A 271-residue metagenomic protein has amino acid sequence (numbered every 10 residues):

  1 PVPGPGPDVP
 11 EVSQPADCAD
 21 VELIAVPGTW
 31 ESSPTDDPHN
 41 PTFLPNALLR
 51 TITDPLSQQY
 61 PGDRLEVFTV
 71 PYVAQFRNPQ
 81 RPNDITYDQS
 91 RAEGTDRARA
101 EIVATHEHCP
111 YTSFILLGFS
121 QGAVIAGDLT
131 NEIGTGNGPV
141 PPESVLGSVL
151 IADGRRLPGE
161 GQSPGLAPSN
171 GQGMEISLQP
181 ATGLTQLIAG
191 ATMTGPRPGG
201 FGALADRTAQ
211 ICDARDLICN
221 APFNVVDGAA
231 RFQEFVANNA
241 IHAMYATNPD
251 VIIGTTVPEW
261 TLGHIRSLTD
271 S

Functional and structural regions predicted by a protein language model:
P1-P15: C-terminal region of N-terminal signal peptides and the immediate post-cleavage residues of exported proteins
V2-G6, A25, E31-T69, Q75-N78 (+3 more regions): Surface cap/lid and interfacial helix-loop subdomains adjacent to catalytic sites that gate substrate access
D17, I24: Substrate-binding/charge-relay-adjacent region of secreted/lumenal peptidase catalytic domains
D20, R64, P110-F114: Short coil/turn segments at beta-strand junctions that form active-site/ligand-binding loops
N78-I85: Cap/lid segment of the alpha/beta-hydrolase catalytic domain
T105, F114-L117: Conserved catalytic-core segments centered on acid/base and nucleophilic motifs
L116-T130: Gly/Ala-rich beta-loop-alpha elbow adjacent to hydrolase catalytic centers
